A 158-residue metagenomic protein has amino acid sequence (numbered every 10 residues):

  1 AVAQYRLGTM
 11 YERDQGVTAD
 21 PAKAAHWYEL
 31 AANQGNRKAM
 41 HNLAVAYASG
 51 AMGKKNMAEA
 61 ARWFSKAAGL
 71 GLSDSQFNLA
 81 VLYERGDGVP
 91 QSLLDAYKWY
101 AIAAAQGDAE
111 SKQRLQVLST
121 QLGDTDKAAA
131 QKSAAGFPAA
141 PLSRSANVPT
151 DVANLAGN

Functional and structural regions predicted by a protein language model:
A1, R13-Q15, D20, Y28 (+9 more regions): Short helix-capping/linker turns of helical repeat alpha-solenoids
Q4-R13, M40-S49, G53, Q76-R85 (+1 more regions): Hydrophobic face of amphipathic alpha-helices that form TPR/SEL1-like repeat modules and related alpha-solenoid
A22, A58, Q121-D124: Soluble non-cytosolic domains of exported or imported proteins
H26, R62, L142: Extracytoplasmic cell-surface/polysaccharide-interacting catalytic and binding patches
A46, A58-L82, S145-N158: Generic detector of solvent-exposed, compositionally biased contiguous segments
A109-N158: Terminal, low-structured helical/coil segments at or just beyond the last alpha-helical repeat
